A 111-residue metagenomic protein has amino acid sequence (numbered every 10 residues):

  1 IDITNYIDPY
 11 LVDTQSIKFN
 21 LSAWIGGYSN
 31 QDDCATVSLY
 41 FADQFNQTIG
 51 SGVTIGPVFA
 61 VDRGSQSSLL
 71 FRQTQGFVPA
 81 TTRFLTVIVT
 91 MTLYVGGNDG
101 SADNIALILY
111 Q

Functional and structural regions predicted by a protein language model:
I1-L21: Extracellular/lumenal carbohydrate-interaction signature centered on repeated Trp-anchored short motifs
D2-N5, A80-T82, Q111: Terminal targeting signals and extreme-terminal segments of soluble enzymes
Y10-T14, G26-N30, Q75-V78, M91-V95: Exposed beta-sheet edge/beta-hairpin loop segments within beta-rich domains
F19-I25, L70-T74, R83-T92, I105: Extracellular beta-strand-rich recognition modules
L21, I25, N30-A42: Beta-strand acidic-aromatic groove motif in beta-rich domains, primarily in extracellular
S29, D43-Q47, Q111: Solvent-exposed strand-loop boundary residues in beta-sheet-rich modules
Q31-D33, Q66-S68, P79, T90-Y110: Extracellular carbohydrate recognition
N46-F84, V95: Extracellular carbohydrate recognition and processing domains and analogous Trp-centered ligand-binding platforms
